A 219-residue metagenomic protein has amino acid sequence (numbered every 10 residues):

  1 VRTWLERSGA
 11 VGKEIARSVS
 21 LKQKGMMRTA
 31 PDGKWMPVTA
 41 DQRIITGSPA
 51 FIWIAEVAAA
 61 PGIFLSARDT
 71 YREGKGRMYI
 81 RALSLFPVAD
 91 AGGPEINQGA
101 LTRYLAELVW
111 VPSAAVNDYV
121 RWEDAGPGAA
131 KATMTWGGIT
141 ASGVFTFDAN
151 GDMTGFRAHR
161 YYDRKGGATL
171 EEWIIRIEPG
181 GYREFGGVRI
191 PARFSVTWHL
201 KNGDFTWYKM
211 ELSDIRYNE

Functional and structural regions predicted by a protein language model:
T3-S84: N-terminal mature ectodomain segment of secretory-pathway/periplasmic proteins
I15-A16, D41-W53, S66-M78, A125-G128 (+3 more regions): Short, solvent-exposed coil/turn segments at beta-strand boundaries
M27-V38, W53-G62, L105-N117, A132-G138 (+1 more regions): Short, solvent-exposed secondary-structure boundary motifs
D32-A40, I63-T70, F86-I96, G143-F147 (+2 more regions): Short amphipathic beta-strand/extended segments with alternating polar/hydrophobic composition
V38-A40, L65, D118, A130 (+2 more regions): Residue-level marker for the onset of beta-strands and adjacent loop->beta junctions in well-ordered domains
E56-I63, R81-P87, H159-Y162, V196-K201: Short, solvent-exposed aromatic-acidic interface loops
M78-G138, T169: Flexible, processing/modification-adjacent segments and terminal tails in exported/periplasmic/extracellular proteins
A132-Y217: Gly/Pro-enriched, hydrophobic low-complexity segments that function as extracytoplasmic propeptides/linkers
